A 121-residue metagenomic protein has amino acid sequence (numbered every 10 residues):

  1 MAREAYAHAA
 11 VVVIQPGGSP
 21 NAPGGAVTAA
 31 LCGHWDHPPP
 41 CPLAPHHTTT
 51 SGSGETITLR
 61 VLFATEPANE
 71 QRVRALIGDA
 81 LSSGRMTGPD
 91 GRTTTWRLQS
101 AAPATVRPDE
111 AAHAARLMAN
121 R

Functional and structural regions predicted by a protein language model:
M1-R121: Long, contiguous binding/interaction regions
